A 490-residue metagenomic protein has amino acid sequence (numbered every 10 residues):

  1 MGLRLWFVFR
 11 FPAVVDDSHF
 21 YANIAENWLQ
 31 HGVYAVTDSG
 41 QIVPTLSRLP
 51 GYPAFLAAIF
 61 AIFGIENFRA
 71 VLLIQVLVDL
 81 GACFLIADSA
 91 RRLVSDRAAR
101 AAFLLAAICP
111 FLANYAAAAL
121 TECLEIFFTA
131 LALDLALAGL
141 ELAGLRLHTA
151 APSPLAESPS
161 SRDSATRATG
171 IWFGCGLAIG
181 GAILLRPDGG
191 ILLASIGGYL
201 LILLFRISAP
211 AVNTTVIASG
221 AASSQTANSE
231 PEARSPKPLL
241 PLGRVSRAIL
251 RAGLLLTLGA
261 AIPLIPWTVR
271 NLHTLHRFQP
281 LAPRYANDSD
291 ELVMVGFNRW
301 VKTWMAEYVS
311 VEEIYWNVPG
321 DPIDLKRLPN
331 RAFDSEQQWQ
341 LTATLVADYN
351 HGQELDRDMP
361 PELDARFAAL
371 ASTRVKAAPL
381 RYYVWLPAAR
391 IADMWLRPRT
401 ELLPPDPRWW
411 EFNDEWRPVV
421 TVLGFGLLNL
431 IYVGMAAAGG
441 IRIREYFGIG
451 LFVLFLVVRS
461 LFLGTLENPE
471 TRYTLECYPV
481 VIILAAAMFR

Functional and structural regions predicted by a protein language model:
M1-V15, I108, L258-N271: Transmembrane signal-anchor helices characteristic of membrane glycosylation enzymes that use polyprenol
F9-H19, Q30-A57, A61-I62, E66-R69 (+1 more regions): Membrane-proximal lumenal/periplasmic loop motifs of glycosylation machinery
D16-H19, S47, A70-G81, A101-A136 (+2 more regions): Multi-pass, polyprenyl lipid-linked donor-dependent membrane glycosyltransferases
S47-R48, Y52, L56-F63, V71-L85 (+5 more regions): Transmembrane alpha-helices of multi-pass, membrane-embedded glycan-processing enzymes that use lipid-linked
E66-A70, D356-R357, A365-A369, T373-L456: Membrane-interface anchor segments at the N-terminal boundary of transmembrane helices in multi-pass membrane enzymes
R69-A70, G81-I108, I126-F127, Y446-L454: Transmembrane-helix signature of polytopic, membrane-embedded enzymes that assemble or transfer cell-envelope glycans
A98, L135-A156, S160-G180, A221 (+3 more regions): Short hydrophobic alpha-helices at membrane interfaces in multi-pass membrane enzymes
L281-T400: Membrane-proximal stem/loop segments at transmembrane-domain junctions that anchor or position
